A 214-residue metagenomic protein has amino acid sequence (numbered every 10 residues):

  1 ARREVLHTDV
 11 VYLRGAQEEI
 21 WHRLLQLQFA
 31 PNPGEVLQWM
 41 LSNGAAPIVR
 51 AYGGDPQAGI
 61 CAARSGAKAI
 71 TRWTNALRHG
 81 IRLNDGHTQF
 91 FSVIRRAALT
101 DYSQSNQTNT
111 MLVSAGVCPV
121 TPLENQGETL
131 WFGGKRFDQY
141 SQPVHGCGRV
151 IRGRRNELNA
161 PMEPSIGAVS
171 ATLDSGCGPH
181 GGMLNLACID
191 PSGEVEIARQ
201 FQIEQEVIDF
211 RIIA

Functional and structural regions predicted by a protein language model:
A1-A214: Feature recognizes metal-dependent phosphohydrolase scaffolds
